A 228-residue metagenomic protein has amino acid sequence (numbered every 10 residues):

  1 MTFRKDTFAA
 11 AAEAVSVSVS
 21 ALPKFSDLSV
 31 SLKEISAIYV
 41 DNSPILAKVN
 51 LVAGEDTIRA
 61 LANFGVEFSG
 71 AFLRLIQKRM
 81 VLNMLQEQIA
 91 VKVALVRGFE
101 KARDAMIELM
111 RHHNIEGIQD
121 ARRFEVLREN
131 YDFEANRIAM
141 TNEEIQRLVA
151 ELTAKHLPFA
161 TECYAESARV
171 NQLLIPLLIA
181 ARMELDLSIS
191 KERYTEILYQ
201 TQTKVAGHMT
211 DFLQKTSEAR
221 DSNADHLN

Functional and structural regions predicted by a protein language model:
M1-N228: Conserved non-transmembrane functional hotspots
